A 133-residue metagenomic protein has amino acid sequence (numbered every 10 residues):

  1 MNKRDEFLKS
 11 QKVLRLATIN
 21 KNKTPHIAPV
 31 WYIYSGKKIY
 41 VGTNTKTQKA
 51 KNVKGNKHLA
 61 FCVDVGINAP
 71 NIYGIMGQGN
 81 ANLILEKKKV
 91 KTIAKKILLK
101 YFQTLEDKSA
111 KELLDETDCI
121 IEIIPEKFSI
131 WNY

Functional and structural regions predicted by a protein language model:
M1-N2, K46-T47, D107: Structural motif corresponding to alpha-helix initiation and N-cap regions
M1-R15: Short, basic/aromatic recognition patches
L8, N52-V53, I97, I123: A generic structural signal for nonpolar/aromatic side chains embedded in well-ordered alpha-helices
S10-Q11, G55-N56, E116-T117, E126: Structured helix-beta-strand junction loops
K12-T45, V53, F61-D64: Short beta-strand segments
N22-T24, I67-A69, K111-D115: A short beta-turn/loop motif at secondary-structure boundaries
K49-G55, A60-Y73, N82: Helix-adjacent hinge/juxtasegments
Y73-Y133: Charged, gly/pro-rich active-site loop segments
